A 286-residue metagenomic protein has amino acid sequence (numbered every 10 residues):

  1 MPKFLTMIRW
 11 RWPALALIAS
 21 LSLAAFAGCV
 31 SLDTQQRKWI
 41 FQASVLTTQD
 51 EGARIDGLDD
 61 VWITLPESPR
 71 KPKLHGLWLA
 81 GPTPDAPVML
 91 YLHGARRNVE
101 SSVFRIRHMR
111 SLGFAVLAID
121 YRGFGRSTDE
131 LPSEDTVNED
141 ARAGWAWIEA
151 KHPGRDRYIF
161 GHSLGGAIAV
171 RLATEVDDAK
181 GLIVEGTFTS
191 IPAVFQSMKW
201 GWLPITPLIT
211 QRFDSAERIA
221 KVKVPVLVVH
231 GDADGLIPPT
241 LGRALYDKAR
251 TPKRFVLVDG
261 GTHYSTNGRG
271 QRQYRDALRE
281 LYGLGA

Functional and structural regions predicted by a protein language model:
A24-P66: An N-terminal hydrophobic leader/cap segment in hydrolases
S68-W147: Membrane-embedded segments
R105, S215, V224, P238-D247 (+1 more regions): Short alpha-helix in the alpha/beta-hydrolase fold that links the catalytic acid
H152-S163: Alpha/beta-hydrolase fold nucleophile elbow
A167-V224, G268, R272: Hydrolase active-site cap/lid region
K221-K223, V228-H230, D234: Short beta-strand/loop motif that positions the catalytic acidic residue of the alpha/beta-hydrolase fold
A233-I237, H263-S265: Acidic catalytic loop of the alpha/beta-hydrolase fold
R243-Y264: Catalytic histidine neighborhood in serine/cysteine hydrolases with alpha/beta-hydrolase-type architecture
